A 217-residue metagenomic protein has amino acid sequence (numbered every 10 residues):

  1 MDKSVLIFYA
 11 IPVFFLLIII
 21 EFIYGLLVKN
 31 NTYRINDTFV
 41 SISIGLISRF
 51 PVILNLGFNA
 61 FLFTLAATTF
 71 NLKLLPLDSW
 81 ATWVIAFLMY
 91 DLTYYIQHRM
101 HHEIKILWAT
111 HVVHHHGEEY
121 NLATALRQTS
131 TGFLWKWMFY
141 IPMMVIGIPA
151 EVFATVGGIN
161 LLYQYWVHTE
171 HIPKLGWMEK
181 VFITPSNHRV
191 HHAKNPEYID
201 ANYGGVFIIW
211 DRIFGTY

Functional and structural regions predicted by a protein language model:
M1-F15: Hydrophobic transmembrane alpha-helical segments in integral membrane proteins
M1-K3, N31-D37, K73-S79, V113-H114: Helix-boundary and loop/linker segments of multi-pass membrane transporters
Y9, T32-R49: Loop-to-helix transition at the N-terminal end of transmembrane alpha-helices
V13-G25, A60, F87-T93: Central hydrophobic cores of alpha-helical transmembrane segments in multi-pass inner-membrane proteins across all
I19-F39: Membrane-interface helix-loop junction between the first two transmembrane segments
L46-N55, W80-Y217: Membrane-embedded catalytic scaffold of the fatty acid hydroxylase/desaturase
F61-V84: Juxtamembrane/interfacial segments at transmembrane-helix boundaries in multi-pass membrane proteins
